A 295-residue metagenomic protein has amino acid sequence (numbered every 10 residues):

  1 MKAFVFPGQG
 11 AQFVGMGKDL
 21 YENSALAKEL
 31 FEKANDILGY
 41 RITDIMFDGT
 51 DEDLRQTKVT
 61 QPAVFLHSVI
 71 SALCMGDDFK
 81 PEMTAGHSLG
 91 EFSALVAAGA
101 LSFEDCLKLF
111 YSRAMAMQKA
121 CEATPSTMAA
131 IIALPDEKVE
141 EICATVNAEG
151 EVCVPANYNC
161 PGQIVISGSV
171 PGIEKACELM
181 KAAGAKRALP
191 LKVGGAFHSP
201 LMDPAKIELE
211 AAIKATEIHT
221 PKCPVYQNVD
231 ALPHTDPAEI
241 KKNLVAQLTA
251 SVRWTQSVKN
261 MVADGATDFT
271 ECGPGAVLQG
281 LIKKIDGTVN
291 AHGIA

Functional and structural regions predicted by a protein language model:
M1-V139, L191, D268-A295: FabD-like malonyl-/acyl-CoA
Q9-A11, L38, A98-A250: Alpha/beta catalytic cores of group-transfer enzymes, especially the acyltransferase/condensing modules of polyketide
G172-I173, A212, G265, T288-H292: NAD(P)-dependent dehydrogenase/reductase Rossmann-like domain
K181, V262-G265: Non-catalytic positions within long, well-ordered alpha-helices that form the structural scaffold/packing of enzyme
V252-N260: A short, well-structured juxtamembrane/interface segment
